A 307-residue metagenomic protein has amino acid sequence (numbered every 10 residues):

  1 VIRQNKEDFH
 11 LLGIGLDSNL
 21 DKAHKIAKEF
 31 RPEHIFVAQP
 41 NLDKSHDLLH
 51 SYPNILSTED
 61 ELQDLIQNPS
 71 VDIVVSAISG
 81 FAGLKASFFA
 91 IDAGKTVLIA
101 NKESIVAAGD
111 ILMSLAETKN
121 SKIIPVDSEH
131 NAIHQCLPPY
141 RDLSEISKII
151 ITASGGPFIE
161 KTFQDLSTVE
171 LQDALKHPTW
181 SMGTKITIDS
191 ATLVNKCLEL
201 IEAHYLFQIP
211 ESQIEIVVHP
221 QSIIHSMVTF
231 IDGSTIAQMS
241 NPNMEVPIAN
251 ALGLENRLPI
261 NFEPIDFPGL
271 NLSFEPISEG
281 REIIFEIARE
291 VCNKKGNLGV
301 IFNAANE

Functional and structural regions predicted by a protein language model:
V1-E307: Catalytic, metal-anchored helix/loop core of enzyme active sites in primary metabolism
